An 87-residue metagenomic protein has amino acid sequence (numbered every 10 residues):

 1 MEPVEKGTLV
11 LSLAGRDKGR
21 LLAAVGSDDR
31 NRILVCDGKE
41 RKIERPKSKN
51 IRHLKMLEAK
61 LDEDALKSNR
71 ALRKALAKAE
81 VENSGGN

Functional and structural regions predicted by a protein language model:
M1-K6, L13, A23-N87: Ferredoxin-like alpha/beta domains used as RNA- or RNAP-binding modules
G15-K18: Short, charged beta-turn/beta-strand-edge "cap" motif at the junction between a beta-strand and an adjacent loop
